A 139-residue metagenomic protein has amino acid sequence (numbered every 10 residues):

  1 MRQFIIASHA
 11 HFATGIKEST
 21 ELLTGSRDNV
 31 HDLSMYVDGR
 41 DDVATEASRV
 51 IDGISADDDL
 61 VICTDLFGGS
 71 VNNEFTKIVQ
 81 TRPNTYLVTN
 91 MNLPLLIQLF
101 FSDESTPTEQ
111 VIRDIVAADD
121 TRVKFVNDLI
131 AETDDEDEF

Functional and structural regions predicted by a protein language model:
M1-C63, F67-F139: N-terminal loops that bind phosphate or other acidic moieties and the adjacent beta-alpha structural core
